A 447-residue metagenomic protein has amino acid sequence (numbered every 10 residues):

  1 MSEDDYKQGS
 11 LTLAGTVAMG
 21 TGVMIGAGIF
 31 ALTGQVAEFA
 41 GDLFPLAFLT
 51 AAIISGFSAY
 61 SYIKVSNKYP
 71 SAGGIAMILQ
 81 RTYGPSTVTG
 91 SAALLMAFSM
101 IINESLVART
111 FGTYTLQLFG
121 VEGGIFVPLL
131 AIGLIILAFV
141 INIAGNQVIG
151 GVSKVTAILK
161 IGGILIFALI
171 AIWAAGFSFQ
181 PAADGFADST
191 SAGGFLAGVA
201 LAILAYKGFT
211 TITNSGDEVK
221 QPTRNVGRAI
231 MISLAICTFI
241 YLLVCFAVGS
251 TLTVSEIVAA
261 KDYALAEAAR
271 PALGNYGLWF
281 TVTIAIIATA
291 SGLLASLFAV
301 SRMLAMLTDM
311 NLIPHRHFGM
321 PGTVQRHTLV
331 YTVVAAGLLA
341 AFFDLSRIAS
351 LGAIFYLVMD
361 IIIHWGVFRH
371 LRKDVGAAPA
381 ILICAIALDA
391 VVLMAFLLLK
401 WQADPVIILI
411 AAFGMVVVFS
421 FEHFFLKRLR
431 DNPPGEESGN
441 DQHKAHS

Functional and structural regions predicted by a protein language model:
M1-G34, E38-L43, S55-G56, Y60 (+2 more regions): Membrane-interface "cap" regions at the ends of multi-pass membrane proteins
S2-K7, P45, E122-F126, K154-L278 (+1 more regions): Helix-loop-helix junctions that connect adjacent transmembrane segments in multi-pass membrane transporters
I29-T33, V107-F111, I141-Q147, Y276-G277 (+3 more regions): Transmembrane helix-loop junctions in multi-pass membrane proteins
Q35-E38, A47, F57-I135, F139-I143 (+3 more regions): Hydrophobic transmembrane alpha-helices that form the core helical bundles of multi-pass secondary transporters
G74-P85, Q117, V121, M231-L294 (+1 more regions): TM-loop-TM module centered on a large, flexible mid-protein loop between adjacent transmembrane helices in multi-pass
F126-A175, S189-T190, I230-M231, A353-I362 (+2 more regions): Membrane-interface loop-to-helix entry segments
I313-M320, I361-P379: Alpha-helical transmembrane segments
F368-R372, A377-S447: A generic transmembrane alpha-helix motif of multi-pass inner-membrane proteins
